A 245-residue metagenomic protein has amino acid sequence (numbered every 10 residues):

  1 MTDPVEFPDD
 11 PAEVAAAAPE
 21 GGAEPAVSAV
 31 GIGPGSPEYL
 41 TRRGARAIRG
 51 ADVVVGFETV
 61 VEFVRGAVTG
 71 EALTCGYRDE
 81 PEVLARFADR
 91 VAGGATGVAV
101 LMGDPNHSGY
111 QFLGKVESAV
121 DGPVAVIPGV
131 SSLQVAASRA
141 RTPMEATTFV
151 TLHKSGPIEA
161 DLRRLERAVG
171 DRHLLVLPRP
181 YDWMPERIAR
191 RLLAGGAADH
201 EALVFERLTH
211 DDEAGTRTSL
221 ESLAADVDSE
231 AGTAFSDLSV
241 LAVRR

Functional and structural regions predicted by a protein language model:
T2-E38, R42-I127, S239: Class I S-adenosyl-L-methionine
D3, V27, D171-R245: A contiguous loop/helix-start segment that scaffolds small-molecule binding in enzyme catalytic cores
P4, A18-E24, R46-A47, V91-A92 (+6 more regions): Solvent-exposed alpha-helices and their adjacent loops that cap or buttress functional pockets in soluble metabolic
V61-F63, S131-V135, S155-P157, D182-M184 (+1 more regions): Short gly/pro/ser/thr-enriched loop/turn and capping motifs at secondary-structure boundaries
E71-Y77, V124-A125, M144-T151, A197-A202: Short hydrophobic/aromatic-enriched beta-strand-loop microsegments
A88-V91, G156-E166, W183-L192: A short, acidic, amphipathic alpha-helical segment used as a generic capping/interface helix at domain edges
T96-L101, P143-K154, L220-F235: A polyampholytic, Gly/Pro-enriched intrinsically disordered region
G103, H107-R172: Class I SAM-dependent methyltransferase SAM-binding "motif I" and its flanking Rossmann-like core
